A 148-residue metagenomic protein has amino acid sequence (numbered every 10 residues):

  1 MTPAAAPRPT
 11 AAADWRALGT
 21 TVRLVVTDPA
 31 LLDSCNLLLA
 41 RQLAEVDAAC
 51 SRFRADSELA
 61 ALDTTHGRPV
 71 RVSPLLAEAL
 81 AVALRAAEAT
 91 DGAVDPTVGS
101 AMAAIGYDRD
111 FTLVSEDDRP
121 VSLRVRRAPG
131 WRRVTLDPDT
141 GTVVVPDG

Functional and structural regions predicted by a protein language model:
M1-G148: A contiguous, well-ordered beta/alpha segment that forms the leading edge of an enzyme domain
